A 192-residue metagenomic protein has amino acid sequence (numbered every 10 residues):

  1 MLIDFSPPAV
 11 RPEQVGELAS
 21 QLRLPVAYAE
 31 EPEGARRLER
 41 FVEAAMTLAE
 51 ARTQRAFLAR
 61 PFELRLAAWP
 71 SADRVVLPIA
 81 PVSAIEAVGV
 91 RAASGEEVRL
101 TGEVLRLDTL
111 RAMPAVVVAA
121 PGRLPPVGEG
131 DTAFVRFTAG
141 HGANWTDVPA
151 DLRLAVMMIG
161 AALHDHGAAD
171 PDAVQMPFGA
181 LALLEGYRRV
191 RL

Functional and structural regions predicted by a protein language model:
M1-L192: Divalent metal-cofactor coordination and adjacent catalytic microenvironments
